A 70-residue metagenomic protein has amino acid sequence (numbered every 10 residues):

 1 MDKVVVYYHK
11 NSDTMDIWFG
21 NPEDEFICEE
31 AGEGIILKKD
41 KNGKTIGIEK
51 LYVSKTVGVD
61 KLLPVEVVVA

Functional and structural regions predicted by a protein language model:
M1-A70: Small, basic N-terminal interaction modules of short regulatory proteins
